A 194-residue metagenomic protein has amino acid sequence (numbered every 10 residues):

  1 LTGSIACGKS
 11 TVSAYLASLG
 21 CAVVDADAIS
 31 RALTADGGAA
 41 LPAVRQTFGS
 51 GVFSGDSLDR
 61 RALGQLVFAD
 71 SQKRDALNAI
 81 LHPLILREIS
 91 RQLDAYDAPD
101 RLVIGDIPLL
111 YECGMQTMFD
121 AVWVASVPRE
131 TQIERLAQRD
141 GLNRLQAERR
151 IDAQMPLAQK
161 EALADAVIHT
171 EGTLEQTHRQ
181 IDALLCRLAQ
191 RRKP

Functional and structural regions predicted by a protein language model:
L1-L58, L66, R187-P194: Glycine-rich phosphate-binding loop of ATP-dependent small-molecule kinases
S4, V12-Y15, A32, L66 (+6 more regions): Residue-level recognition of specific faces of alpha-helices
G8, D27, L77, I104 (+3 more regions): Residue-level signal for inorganic ion chemistry
A22, A28, A121, D165-A166: Well-ordered beta-strand positions
A28-R31, V52, V127-E130, R149-D152 (+1 more regions): Short, acidic/turn-prone active-site loops that include or flank metal/cofactor- and phosphate-binding residues
R31-R101: ATP-dependent small-molecule kinase phosphotransfer cores that center on conserved nucleotide phosphate-binding segments
I89, T117-M118, E134, Q138 (+2 more regions): Small-molecule kinase domains that catalyze NTP-dependent phosphoryl transfer to phosphate-bearing small molecules
S90-A98, L102-Q138: ATP-dependent NMP and nucleoside kinases share a basic, alpha-helical "lid"
